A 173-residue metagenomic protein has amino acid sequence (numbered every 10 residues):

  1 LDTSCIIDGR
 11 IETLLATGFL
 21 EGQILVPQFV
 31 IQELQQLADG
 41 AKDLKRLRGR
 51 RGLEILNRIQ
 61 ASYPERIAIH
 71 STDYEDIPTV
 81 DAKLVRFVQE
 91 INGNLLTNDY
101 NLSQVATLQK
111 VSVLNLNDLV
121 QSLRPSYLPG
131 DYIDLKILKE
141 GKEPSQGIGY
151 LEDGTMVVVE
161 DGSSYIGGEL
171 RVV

Functional and structural regions predicted by a protein language model:
S4-L96, Y100-N115: Active-site-proximal, substrate-binding regions of enzyme catalytic domains and RNA-binding/basic surfaces
D8-T13, L135, V158, V172: Glycine-rich, charged/polar anion/phosphate-binding loops that engage phosphate groups from diverse ligands
V30-Q32, L102, G141-E143, T155-M156: Conserved nucleotide-binding/hydrolysis micro-motifs of P-loop NTPases
S112-L128, V158-D161: Short boundary/loop segments of OB/S1/cold-shock single-stranded nucleic-acid-binding domains
P129-G141, E169-V173: Structural detector for short beta-strands of small beta-barrel domains
P144-G149: Short aromatic-glycine-enriched beta-strand elements
L151-V173: Beta-strand/loop-dominated core regions that host nucleotide or nucleotide-derived cofactor-binding catalytic loops
